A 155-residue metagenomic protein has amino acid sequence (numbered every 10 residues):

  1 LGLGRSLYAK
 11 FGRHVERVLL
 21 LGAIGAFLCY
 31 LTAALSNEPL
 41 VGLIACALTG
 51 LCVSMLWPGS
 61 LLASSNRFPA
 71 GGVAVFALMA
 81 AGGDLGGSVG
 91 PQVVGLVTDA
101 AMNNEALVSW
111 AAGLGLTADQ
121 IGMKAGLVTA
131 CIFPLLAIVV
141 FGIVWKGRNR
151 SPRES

Functional and structural regions predicted by a protein language model:
L1-F11, G22: Transmembrane alpha-helices of Major Facilitator/SLC transporters
F11-G12, V94-A106, A118: Interfacial helix-cap and linker-helix signal at transmembrane-aqueous boundaries of multi-pass secondary transporters
R17-T32: Structural signature of the two symmetry-related core transmembrane helices
Y30, E38-G50: Helical-face signature of the major facilitator-like transporter fold
S36-N37, P69: Helix-breaking motifs and short loop linkers at transmembrane-helix boundaries and internal kinks in secondary membrane
M55-P69: Intracellular juxtamembrane helix-capping segments at the cytosolic ends of symmetry-related transmembrane helices
A77-L85: Transmembrane alpha-helical cores of Major Facilitator Superfamily
K124-V144: Symmetry-related core transmembrane helices of the 12-TM Major Facilitator Superfamily/SLC fold
